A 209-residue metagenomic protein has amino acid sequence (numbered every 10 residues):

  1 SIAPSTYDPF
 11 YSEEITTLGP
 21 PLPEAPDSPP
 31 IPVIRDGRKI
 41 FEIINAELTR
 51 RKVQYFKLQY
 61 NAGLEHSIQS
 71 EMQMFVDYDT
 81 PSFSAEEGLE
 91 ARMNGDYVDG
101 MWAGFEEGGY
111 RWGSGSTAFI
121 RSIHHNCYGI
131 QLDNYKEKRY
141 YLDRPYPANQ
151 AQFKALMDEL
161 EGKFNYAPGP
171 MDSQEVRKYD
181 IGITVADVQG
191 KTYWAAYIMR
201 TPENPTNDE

Functional and structural regions predicted by a protein language model:
S1-T6: Bacterial Sec-dependent signal peptides at the C-terminal "C-region" and cleavage site
D8-E14, L18-G108, R177-Y179: Short, well-ordered surface patches within globular domains
V76, D208-E209: Generic alpha-helix signal with a bias toward terminal, lower-confidence helices and secondary-structure junctions
E90-D208: A well-ordered secondary-structure block
